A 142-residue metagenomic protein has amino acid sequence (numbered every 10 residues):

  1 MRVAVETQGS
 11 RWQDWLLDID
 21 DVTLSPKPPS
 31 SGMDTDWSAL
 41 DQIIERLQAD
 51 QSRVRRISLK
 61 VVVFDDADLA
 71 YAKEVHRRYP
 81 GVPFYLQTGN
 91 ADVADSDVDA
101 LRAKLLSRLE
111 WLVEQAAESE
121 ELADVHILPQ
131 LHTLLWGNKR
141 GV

Functional and structural regions predicted by a protein language model:
M1-V142: Conserved AdoMet/S-adenosylmethionine-binding subsite of the radical SAM
